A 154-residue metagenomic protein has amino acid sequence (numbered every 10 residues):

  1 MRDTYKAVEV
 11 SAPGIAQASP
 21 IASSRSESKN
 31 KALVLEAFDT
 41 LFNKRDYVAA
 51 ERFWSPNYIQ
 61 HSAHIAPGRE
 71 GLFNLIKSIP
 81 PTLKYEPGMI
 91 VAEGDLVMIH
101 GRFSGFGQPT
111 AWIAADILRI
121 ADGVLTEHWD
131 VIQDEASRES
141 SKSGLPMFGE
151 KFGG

Functional and structural regions predicted by a protein language model:
M1-G154: C-terminal and inter-domain tail/linker signature
